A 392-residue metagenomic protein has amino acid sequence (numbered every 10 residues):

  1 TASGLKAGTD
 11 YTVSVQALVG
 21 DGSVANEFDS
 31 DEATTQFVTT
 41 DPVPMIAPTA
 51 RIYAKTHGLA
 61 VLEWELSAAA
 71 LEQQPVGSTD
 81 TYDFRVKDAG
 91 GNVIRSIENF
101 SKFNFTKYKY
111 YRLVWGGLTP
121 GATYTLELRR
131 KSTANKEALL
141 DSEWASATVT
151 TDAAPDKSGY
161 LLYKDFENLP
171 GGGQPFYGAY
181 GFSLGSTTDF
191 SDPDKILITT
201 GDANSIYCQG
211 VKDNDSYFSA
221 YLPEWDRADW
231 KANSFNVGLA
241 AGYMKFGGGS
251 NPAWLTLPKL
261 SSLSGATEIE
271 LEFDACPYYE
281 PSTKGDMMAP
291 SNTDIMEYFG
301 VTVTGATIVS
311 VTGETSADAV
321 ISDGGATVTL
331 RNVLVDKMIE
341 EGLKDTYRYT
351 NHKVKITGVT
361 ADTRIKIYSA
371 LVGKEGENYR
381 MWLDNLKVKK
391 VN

Functional and structural regions predicted by a protein language model:
T1-K6, G20, T81-T119: Recognizes extended acidic, P/S/T-rich segments that occur within or adjacent to Ig-like beta-sandwich modules
A2-G22, W115-E137: Beta-strand-rich modules
A7, A25-Q74, P120, A138-P155: Pro/Thr/Ser/Gly-rich low-complexity, intrinsically disordered linker/stalk tracts
M45, Y243-E272, Y279-P281, Y349-K353 (+1 more regions): Short beta-strands within extracellular/lumenal beta-sheet-rich domains
A70-L71, G249-S250, L263-G265, C276-M296 (+1 more regions): Extended, low-complexity, turn-rich repeat/linker tracts enriched in Gly/Pro/Ser/Thr and Asp/Glu that occur
T151-A220: Extracellular carbohydrate-recognition regions
P175, N251-P252, T346-Y349, A370-V391: Extracellular carbohydrate recognition
S310-T360: Extracellular carbohydrate recognition and processing domains and analogous Trp-centered ligand-binding platforms
